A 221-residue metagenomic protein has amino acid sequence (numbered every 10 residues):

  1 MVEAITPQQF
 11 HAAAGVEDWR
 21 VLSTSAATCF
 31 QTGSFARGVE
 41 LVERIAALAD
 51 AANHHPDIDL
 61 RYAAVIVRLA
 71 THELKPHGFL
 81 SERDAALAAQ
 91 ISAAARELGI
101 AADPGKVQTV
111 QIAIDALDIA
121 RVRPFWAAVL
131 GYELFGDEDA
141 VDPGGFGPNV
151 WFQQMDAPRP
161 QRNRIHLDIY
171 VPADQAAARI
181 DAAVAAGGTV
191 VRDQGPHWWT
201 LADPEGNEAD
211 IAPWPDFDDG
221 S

Functional and structural regions predicted by a protein language model:
M1, R96-R121, I165-H166, F217-S221: N-terminal beta-strand motif that seeds the catalytic metal site of vicinal oxygen chelate
V2-V16, L22-A26, Q31-T32, A36-E73 (+1 more regions): Charge-rich, low-complexity N-terminal segments
F35-E40, H77-E82, R121-V122, D174-R179: Short, conserved charged micro-motifs
I58, A70, P76-E82, A101-P104 (+2 more regions): Vicinal oxygen chelate
F79, T109-L117, R159-A177, W199-A202: Vicinal oxygen chelate
A116-N149, A178-R179: Core segments of cupin and vicinal oxygen chelate
W126, L167, G206: Terminal peptide-recognition signature
